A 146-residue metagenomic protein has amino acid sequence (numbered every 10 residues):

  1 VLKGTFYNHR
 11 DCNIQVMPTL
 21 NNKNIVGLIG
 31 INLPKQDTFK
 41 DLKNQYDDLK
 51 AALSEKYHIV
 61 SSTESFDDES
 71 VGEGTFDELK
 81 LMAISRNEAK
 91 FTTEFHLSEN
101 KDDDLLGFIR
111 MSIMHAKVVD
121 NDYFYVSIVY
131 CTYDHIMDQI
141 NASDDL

Functional and structural regions predicted by a protein language model:
V1-K56, S61-L146: Amphipathic N-proximal alpha-helical interface segments
